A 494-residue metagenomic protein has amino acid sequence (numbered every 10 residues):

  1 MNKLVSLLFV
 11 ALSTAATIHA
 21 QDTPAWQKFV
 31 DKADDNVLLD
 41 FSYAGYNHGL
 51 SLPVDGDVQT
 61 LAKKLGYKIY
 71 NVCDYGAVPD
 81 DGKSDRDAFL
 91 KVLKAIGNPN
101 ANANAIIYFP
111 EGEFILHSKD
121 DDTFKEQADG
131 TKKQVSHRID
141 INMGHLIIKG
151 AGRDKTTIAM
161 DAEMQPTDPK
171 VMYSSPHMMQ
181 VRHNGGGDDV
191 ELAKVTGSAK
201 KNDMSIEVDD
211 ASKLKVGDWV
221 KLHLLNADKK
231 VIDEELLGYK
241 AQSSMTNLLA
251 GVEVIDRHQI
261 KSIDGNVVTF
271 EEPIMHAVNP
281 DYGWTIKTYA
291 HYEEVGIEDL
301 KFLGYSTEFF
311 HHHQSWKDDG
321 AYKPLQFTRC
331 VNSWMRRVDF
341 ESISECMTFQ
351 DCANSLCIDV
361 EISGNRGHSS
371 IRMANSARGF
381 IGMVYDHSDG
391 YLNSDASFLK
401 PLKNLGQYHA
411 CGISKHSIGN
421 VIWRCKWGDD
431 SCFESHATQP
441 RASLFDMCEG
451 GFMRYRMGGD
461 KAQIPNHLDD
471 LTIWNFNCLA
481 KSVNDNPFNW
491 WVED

Functional and structural regions predicted by a protein language model:
L4, I18-S315, D494: Extracellular "leader-to-stem" segments immediately downstream of a signal peptide or signal-anchor in secreted/lumenal
S6-A15: Bacterial N-terminal signal peptides
C73, H145, D154, E293-G304 (+6 more regions): Right-handed parallel beta-helix
F124-R138, M164-G187, V278-T288, H312-Q326 (+5 more regions): Extracellular beta-strand/beta-solenoid scaffold signature
P166, V171-Y173, R182, D188-T196 (+4 more regions): Extracellular beta-rich repeat passengers
I255, Y322, L468: Short coil/loop residues immediately preceding or within conserved phosphate-binding loops of NTP-utilizing enzyme
Q350: Aromatic-lined, polymer-binding surfaces characteristic of secreted/periplasmic polysaccharide-degrading enzymes
